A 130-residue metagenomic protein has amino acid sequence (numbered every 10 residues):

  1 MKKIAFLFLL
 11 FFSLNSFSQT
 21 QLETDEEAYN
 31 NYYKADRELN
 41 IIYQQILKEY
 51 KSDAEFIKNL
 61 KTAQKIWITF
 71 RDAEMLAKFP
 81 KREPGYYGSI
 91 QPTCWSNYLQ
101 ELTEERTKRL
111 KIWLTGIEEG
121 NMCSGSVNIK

Functional and structural regions predicted by a protein language model:
M1-K2, E105: Short, intrinsically disordered low-complexity segments
K3-S18: Sec-dependent N-terminal signal peptides
F17-K130: N-terminal alpha-helical modules
